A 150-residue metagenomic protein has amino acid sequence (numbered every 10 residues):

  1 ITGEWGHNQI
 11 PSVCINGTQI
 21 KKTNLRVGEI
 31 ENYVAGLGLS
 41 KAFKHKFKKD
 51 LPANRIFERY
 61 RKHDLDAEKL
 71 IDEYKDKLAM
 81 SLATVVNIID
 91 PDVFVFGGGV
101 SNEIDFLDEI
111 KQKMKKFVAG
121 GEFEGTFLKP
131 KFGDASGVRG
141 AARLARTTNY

Functional and structural regions predicted by a protein language model:
E4-N8: Small-molecule pocket liners
Q9-Y150: ATP-binding/phosphotransfer module of carbohydrate and carboxylate kinases, centering on a glycine-rich
